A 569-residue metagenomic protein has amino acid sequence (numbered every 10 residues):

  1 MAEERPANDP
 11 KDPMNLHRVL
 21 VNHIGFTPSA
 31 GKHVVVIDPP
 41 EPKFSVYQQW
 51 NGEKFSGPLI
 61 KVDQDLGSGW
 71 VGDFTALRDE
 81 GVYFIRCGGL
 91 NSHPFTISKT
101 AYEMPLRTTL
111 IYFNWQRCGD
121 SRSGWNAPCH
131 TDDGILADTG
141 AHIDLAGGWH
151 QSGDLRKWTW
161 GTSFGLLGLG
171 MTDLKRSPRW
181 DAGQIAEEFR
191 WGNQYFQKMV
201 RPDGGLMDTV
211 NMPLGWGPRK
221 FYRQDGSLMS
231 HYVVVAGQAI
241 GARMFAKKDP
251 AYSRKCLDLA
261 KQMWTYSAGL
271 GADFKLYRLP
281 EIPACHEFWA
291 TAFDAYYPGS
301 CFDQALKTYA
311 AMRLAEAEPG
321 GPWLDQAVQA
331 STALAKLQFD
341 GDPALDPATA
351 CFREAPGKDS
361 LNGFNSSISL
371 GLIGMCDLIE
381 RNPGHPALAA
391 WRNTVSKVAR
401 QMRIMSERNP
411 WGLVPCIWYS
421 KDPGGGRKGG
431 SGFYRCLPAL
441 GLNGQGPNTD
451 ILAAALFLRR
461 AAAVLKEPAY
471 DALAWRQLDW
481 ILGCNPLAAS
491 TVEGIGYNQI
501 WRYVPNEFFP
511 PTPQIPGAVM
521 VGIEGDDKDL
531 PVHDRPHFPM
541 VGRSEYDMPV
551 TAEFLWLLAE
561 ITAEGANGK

Functional and structural regions predicted by a protein language model:
E3-R5, P13-R18, S45-G67, R78-H93 (+1 more regions): Glycan-recognition and catalytic cores of secretory/periplasmic carbohydrate-active enzymes
N15-P39: Contiguous beta-strand segments within globular domains
P28, E41-P42, N91-S92: Primarily extracytoplasmic ectodomains and periplasmic/lumenal surface modules that are beta-strand-rich
G72-R78: Short, hydrophobic beta-strand segments
I97-K99: Interdomain boundary/hinge segments at the C-termini of tandem beta-sandwich modules
